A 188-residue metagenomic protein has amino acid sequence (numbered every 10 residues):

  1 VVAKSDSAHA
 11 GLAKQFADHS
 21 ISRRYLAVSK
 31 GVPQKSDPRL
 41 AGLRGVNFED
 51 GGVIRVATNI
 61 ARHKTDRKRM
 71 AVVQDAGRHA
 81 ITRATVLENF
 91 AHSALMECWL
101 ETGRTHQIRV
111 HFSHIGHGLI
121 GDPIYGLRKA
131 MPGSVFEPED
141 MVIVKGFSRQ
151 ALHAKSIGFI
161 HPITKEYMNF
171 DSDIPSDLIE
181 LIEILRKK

Functional and structural regions predicted by a protein language model:
V2-K188: RNA pseudouridine synthases
